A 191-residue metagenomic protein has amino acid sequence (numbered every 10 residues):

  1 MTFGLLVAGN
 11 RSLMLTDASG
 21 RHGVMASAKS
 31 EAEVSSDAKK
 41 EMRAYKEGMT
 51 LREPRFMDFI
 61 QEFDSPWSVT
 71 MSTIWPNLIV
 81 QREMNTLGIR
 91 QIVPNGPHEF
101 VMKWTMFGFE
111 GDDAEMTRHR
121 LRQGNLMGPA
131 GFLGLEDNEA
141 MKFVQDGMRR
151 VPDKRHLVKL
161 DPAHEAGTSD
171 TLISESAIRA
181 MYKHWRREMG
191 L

Functional and structural regions predicted by a protein language model:
M1-L191: C-terminal catalytic domain of Rieske-type non-heme iron oxygenases
